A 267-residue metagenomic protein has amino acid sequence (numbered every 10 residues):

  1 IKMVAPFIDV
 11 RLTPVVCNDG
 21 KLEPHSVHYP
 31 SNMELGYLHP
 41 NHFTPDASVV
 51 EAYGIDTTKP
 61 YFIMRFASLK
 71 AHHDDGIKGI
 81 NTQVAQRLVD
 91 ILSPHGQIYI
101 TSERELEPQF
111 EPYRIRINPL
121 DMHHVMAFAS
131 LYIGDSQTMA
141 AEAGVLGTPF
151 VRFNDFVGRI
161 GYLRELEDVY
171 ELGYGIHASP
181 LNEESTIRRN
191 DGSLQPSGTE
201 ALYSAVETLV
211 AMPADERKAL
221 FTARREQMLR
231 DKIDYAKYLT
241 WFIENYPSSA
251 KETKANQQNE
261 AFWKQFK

Functional and structural regions predicted by a protein language model:
K2-T13, M126: A conserved, positively charged/aromatic
I8-D9, E23-L35, E107-L120, Y170-G173 (+1 more regions): Active-site regions of enzymes building and remodeling cell-envelope glycoconjugates
I8-G79: A nucleotide-sugar donor-handling region in carbohydrate enzymes
M64-L69, Q86-N118: Catalytic donor nucleotide-activated moiety binding site of glycosyltransferases and closely related
E103-M139: Donor nucleotide-activated moiety binding/catalytic core segment of transferases that use nucleotide-activated donors
M139-A140, R152: Short glycine/serine-rich donor-binding loops of glycosyltransferases
V145-T222: Catalytic binding pocket for nucleotide-activated donors in carbohydrate/polymer assembly enzymes
L194-K267: C-terminal amphipathic helix plus adjacent low-complexity, charged tail appended to glycosyltransferase catalytic
